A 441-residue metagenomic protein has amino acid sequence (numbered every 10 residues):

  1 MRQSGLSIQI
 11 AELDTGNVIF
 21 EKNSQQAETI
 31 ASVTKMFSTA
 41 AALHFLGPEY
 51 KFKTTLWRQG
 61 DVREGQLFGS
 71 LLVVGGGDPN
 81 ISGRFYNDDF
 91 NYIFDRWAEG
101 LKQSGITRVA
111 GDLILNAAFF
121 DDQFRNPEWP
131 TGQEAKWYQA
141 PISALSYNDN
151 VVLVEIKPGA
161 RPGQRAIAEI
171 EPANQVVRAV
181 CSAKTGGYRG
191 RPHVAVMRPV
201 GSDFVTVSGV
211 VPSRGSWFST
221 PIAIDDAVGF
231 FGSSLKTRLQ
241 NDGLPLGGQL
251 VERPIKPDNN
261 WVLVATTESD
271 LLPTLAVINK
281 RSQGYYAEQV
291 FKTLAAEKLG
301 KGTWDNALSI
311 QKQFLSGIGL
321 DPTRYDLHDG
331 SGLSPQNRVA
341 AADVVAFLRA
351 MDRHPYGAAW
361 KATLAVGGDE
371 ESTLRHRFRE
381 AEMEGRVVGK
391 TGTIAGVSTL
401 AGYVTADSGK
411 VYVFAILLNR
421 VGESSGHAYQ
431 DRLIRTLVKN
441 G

Functional and structural regions predicted by a protein language model:
M1-D14, V18-A27, K53, G100-G105: Beta-lactamase-like hydrolase cores
G5-I8, L275, A287, K312 (+1 more regions): Short glycine-rich loop/turn motifs
G16, K35-A42, L113, L145 (+5 more regions): Residue-level preference for non-acidic, small/hydrophobic
I19-E21, Y92, R281, F291-G441: Small-residue-rich helix-loop
E21-A41: Short active-site loop at a secondary-structure junction that contains or immediately precedes the catalytic residue(s)
K22-E28, P221-I222, S331-S334: A short glycine/serine-rich beta->alpha loop
Q26, P79, L418-G422: A generic structural motif
F45-P322, K439-N440: Conserved serine DD-peptidase/penicillin-binding transpeptidase domain and beta-lactam-recognizing active-site
